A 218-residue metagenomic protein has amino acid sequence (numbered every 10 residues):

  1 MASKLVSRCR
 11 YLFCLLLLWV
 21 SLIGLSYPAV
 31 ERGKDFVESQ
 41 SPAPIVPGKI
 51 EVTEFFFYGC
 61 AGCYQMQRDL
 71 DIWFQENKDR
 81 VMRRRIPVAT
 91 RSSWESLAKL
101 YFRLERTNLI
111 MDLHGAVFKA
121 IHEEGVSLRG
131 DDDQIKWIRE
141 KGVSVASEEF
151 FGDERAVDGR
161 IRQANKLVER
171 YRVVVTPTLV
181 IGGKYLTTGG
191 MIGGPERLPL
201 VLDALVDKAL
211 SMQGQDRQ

Functional and structural regions predicted by a protein language model:
A2-S92, N165, R170, V175 (+1 more regions): Extracytoplasmic thiol/disulfide redox context detector
G48, G62, M66-D69, S93-L97 (+8 more regions): Stable alpha-helical elements in mature extracytoplasmic
F56-Y58, W73, F102, W137-I138 (+2 more regions): Bulky hydrophobic/aromatic packing residues
Y58-G62, A89-S93, K119-E124, V157 (+1 more regions): Solvent-exposed loop/turn segments at secondary-structure junctions within structured extracellular/periplasmic domains
Q67, V88, A116, D133 (+2 more regions): Proline- and acidic/polar-enriched loop/turn elements at helix boundaries
D69-W73, F102, E196-L198: Glycine-rich, phosphate-binding/catalytic loops in enzymes
E76-R106, M111-I138: Structural microenvironment flanking redox-active thiols in thiol-disulfide oxidoreductases
E140-Q218: C-terminal cap of thioredoxin/glutaredoxin-like
